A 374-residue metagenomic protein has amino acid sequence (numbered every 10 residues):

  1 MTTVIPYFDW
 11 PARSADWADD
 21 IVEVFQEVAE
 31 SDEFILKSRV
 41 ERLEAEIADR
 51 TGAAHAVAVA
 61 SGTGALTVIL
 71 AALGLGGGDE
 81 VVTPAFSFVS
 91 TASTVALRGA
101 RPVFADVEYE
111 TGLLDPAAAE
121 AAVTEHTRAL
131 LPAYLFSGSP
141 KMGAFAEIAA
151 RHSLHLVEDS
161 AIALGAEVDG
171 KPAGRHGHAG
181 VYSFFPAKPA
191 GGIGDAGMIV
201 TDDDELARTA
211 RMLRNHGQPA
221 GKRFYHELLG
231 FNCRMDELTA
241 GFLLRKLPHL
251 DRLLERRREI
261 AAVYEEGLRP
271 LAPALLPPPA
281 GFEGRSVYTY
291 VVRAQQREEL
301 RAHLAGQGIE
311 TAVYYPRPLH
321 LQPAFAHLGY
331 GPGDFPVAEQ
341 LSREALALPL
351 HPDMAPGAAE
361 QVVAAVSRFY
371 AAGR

Functional and structural regions predicted by a protein language model:
M1-E33, P349: N-terminal "arm"/small-domain region of PLP-dependent enzymes with the aminotransferase-like
P11, V40-E46, R50-A56, T63 (+6 more regions): PLP-dependent aminotransferase class I/II
D32-E80, T94-R98, F104-D106, K171: Phosphate-binding glycine-rich loop
V57, V82, V103, L156-V157 (+3 more regions): Structural detector of well-ordered beta-strand residues that form the stable sheet scaffold of enzyme domains
A71-S160, E167: PLP-dependent aminotransferase-like
T94-V95, I148, P172, P189 (+1 more regions): Hydrophobic/aromatic ligand-binding patch that stacks against planar heteroaromatic rings of cofactors or nucleotides
E158-I193, K222-E227: Conserved active-site segment immediately N-terminal to the catalytic lysine that forms the internal aldimine
R175-R214, E237-A240: Active-site PLP attachment segment
